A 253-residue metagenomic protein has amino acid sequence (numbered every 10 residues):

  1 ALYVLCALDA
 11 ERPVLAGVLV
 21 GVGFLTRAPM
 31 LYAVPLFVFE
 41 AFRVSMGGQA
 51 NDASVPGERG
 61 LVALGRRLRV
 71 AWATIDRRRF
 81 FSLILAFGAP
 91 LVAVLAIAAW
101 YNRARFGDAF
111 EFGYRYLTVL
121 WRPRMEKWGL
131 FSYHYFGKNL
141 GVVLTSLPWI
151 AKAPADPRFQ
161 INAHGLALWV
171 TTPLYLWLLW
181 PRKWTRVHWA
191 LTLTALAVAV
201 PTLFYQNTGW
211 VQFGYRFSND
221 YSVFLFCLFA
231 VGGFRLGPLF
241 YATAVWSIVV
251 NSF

Functional and structural regions predicted by a protein language model:
A1-F253: Membrane-proximal envelope and lipid/glycan-remodeling enzymes
